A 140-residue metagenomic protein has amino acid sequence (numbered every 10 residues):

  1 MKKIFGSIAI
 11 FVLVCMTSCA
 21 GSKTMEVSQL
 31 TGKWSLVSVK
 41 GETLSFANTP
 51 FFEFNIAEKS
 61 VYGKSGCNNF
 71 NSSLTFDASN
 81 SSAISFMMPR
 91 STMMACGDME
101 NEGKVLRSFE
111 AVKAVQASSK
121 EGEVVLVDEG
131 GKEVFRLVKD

Functional and structural regions predicted by a protein language model:
M1-S28: Bacterial Sec-dependent N-terminal signal peptides
C19-D140: Lipid interaction determinants
